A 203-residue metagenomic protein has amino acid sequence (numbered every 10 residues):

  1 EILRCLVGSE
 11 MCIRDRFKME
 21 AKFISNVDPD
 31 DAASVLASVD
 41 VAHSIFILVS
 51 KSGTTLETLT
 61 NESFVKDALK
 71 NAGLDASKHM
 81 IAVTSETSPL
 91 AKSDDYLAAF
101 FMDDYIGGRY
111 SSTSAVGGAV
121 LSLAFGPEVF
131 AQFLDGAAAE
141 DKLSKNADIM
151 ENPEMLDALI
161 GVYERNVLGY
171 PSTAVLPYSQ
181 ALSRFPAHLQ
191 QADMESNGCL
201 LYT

Functional and structural regions predicted by a protein language model:
E1-G8, I13, Y202-T203: Single conserved hydrophobic/aromatic residue that forms the stacking wall/gate of nucleotide- or nucleobase-binding
S9, F46-S52, P171-S179: Short glycine-rich or small-residue beta-strand-to-loop segments that form or flank ligand, phosphate, metal/Fe-S
S9, V27-P29, T54, A119: FAD-binding core of FAD-dependent oxidoreductases, characterized by glycine-rich FAD pyrophosphate-binding loops
S9-F17, S38-D40, S63-K70, D94-F100: A glycine- and small-aliphatic-rich helix-loop capping segment at beta-alpha/alpha-beta transitions that lines
R14-S44: Glycine-rich oxoanion-binding loops at beta->alpha junctions
K22-F23, L48-G53, L121: Flexible, glycine/proline-enriched loop segments at strand-loop-helix junctions that form or flank small-ligand binding
A32, L48-K51, T55-L69, M80-A82: Extended, hydrophobic alpha-helical segments in both membrane/secreted and soluble proteins
A68-L201: Active-site phosphate/pyrophosphate-binding segments
